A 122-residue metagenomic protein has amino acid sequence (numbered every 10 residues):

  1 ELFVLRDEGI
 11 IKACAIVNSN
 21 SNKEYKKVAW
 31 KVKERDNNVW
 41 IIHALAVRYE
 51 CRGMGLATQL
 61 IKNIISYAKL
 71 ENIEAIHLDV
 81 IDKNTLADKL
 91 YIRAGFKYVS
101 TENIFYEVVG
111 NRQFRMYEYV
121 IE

Functional and structural regions predicted by a protein language model:
E1-A15: Conserved beta-hairpin
A15-A44, R52, E107-V108: Conserved acyl-donor/pantetheine-binding loop and adjacent beta-alpha core of acyl/acetyltransferases and related
D36, I81-T85, R93-A94, I104-E122: C-terminal "cap" of GNAT-fold acetyltransferases
L45-V47, V80: Hydrophobic adenine-recognition pocket in adenosine-nucleotide-binding enzymes
V47, G53-S66, K89-R93: Conserved acetyl-CoA-binding loop-helix of GNAT-fold acetyltransferases
I61, A68-D79: Conserved GNAT acetyl-CoA-binding A-motif
